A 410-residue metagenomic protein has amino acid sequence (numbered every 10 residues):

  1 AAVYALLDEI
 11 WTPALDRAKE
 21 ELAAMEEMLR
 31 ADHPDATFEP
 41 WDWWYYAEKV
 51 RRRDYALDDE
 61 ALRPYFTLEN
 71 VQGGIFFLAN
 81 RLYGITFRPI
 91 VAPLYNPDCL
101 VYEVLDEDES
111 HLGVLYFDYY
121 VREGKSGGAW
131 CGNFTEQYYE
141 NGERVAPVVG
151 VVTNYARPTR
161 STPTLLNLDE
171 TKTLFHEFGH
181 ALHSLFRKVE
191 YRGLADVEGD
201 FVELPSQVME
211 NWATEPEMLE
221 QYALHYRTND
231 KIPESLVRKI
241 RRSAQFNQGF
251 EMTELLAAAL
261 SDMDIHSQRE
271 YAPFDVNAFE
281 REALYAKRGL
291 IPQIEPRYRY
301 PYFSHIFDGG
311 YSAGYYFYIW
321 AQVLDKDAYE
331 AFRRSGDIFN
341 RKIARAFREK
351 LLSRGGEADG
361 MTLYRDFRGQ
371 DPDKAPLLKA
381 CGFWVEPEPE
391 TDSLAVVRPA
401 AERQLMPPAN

Functional and structural regions predicted by a protein language model:
A1-R157, N211-L260, D264, V276-F279 (+2 more regions): Active-site-proximal, well-structured secondary-structure segments within enzyme catalytic domains
A61-L68, S161-N167, L194-A195, A244-Q248 (+2 more regions): Active-site rim elements
L168-L185, S206, Q322: Active-site recognition of the HExxH zinc-binding catalytic motif
T171, F175, G249-Q268, A286 (+4 more regions): C-terminal substrate/ligand-recognition segments
R187-M209, T214: The catalytic-center signature of Zn2+-dependent metalloproteases
D337-V385: C-terminal amphipathic alpha-helical interaction region
V397-N410: Long, low-complexity, intrinsically disordered segments
